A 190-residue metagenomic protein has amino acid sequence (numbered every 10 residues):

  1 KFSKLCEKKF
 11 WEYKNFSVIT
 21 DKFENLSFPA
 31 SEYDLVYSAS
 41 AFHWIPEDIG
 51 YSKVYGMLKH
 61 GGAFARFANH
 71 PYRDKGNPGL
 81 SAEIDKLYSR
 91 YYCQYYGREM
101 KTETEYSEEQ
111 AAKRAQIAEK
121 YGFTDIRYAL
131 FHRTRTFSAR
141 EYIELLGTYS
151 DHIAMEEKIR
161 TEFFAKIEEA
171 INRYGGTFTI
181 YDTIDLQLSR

Functional and structural regions predicted by a protein language model:
K1-L26, I49: Class I SAM-dependent methyltransferase SAM/SAH-binding core
L5, L26, W44-I45, A68 (+4 more regions): Tryptophan-centric aromatic hotspots in well-structured domains and transmembrane helices
E7-F10, Y88, I171: Conserved hydrophobic residues forming the short capping helix/wall of the S-adenosyl-L-methionine
E24-V36: A short acidic, Gly/Pro-enriched loop at the edge of an enzyme's catalytic core that lines a small-molecule cofactor
L35-A39, E47: A short beta-strand submotif of the Rossmann-like class I SAM-dependent methyltransferase core that lines
W44-M57: A short, conserved alpha-helix within the catalytic core of class I
G56-H132: Conserved catalytic/acceptor-binding region of the Class I
T104-R190: Conserved Class I S-adenosyl-L-methionine
